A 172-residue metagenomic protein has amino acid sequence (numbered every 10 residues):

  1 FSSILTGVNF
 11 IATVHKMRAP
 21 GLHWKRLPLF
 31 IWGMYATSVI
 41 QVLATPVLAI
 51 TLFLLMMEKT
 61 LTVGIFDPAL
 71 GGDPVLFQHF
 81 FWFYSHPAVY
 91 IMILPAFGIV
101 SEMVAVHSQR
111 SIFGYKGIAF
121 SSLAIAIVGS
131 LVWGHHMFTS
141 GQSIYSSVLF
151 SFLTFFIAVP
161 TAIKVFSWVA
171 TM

Functional and structural regions predicted by a protein language model:
F1-M172: Membrane-embedded and interfacial regions of multi-pass energy-transducing membrane proteins
